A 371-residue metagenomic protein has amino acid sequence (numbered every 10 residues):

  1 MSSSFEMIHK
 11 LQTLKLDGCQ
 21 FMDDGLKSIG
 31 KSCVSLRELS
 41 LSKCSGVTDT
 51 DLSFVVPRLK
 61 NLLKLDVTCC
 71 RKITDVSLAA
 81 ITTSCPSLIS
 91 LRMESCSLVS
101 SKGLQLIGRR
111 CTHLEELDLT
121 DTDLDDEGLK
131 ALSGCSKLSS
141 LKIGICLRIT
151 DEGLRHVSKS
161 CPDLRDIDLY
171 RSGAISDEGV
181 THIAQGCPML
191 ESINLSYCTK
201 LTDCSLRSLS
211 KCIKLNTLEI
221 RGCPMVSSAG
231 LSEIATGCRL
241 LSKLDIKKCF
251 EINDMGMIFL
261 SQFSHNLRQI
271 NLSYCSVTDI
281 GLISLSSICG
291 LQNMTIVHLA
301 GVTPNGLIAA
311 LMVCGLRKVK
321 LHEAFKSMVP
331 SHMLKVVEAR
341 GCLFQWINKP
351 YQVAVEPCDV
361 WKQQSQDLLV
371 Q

Functional and structural regions predicted by a protein language model:
M1, H9-D17: LRR N-terminal entry segment and analogous cap-like coil->beta motifs
S3-M7, D23-D24, K31, S42 (+9 more regions): C-terminal capping region of solenoid repeat domains
Q20: Short, histidine-centered active-site or binding-site loop motifs used for metal coordination, general acid-base
